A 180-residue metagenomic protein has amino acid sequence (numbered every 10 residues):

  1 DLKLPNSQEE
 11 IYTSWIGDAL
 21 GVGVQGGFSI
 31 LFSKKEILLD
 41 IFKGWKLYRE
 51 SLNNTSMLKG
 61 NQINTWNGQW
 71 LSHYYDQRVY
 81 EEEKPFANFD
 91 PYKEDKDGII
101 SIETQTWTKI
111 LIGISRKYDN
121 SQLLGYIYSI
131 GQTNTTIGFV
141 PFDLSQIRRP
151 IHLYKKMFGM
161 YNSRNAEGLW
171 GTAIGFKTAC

Functional and structural regions predicted by a protein language model:
D1-S101: Internal, hydrophobic cores of structured domains that mediate oligomerization or house catalytic pockets within large
N64-C180: Intrinsically disordered, low-complexity regulatory regions
